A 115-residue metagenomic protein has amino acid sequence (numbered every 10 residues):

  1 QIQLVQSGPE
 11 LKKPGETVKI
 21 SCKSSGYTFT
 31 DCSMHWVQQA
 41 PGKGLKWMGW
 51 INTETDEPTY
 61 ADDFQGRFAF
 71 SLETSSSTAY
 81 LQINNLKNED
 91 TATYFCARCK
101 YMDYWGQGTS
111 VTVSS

Functional and structural regions predicted by a protein language model:
Q1-S115: Extracellular domains of the immunoglobulin superfamily
